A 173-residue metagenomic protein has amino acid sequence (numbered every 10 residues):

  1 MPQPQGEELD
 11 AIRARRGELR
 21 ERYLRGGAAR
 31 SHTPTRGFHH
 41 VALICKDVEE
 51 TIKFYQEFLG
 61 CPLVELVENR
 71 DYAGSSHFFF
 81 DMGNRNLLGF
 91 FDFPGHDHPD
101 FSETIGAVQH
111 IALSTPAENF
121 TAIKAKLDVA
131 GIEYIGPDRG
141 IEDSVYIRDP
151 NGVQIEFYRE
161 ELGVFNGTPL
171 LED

Functional and structural regions predicted by a protein language model:
M1-S31, K124-A125, V129-D173: Vicinal oxygen chelate
R25-G27, E65, G74, G95-D100: A short, acidic/glycine-rich surface segment
G37-K46, F78-G83, P99-K126, D143-V153: Vicinal oxygen chelate
I44-L87: Core segments of cupin and vicinal oxygen chelate
K53, E57, T121-A125, V129: Replace "anionic and nucleotidyl ligands
L88-F91, E156: Conserved beta-strand in the GNAT
